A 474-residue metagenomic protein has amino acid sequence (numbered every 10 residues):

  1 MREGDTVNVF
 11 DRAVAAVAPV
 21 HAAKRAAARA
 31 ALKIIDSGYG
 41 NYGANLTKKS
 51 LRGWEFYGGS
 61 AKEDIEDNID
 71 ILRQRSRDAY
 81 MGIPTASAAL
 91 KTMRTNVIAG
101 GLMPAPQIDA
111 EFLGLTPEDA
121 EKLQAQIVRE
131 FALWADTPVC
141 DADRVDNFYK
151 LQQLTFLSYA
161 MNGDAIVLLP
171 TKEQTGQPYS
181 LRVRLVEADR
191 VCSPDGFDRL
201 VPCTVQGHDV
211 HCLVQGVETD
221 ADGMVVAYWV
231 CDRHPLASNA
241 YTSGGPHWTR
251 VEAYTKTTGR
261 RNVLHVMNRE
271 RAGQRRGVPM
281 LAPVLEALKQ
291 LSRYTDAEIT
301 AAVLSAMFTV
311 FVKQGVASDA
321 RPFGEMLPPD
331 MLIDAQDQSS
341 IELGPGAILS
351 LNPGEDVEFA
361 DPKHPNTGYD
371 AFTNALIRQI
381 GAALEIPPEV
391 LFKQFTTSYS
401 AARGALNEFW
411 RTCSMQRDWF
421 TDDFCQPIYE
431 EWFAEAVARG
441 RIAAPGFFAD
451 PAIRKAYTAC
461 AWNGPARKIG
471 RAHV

Functional and structural regions predicted by a protein language model:
M1-T116: N-terminal-proximal low-complexity accessory segments that begin disordered and transition into the first
R75, Y80-F112, L151-A160, L281-E298 (+3 more regions): Short, Φ-rich (hydrophobic/aromatic) sequence segments
K91-N262: Structured, mid-chain assembly/scaffold modules that mediate subunit interfaces within large macromolecular complexes
G114, E118, K122, V139 (+6 more regions): Generic amphipathic alpha-helical segments used as scaffolds and interaction surfaces in large, multi-domain proteins
P117, E121, P345-G470: Surface-exposed loop-to-helix/strand elements on domain peripheries
D146-Q153, L169-A188, A317-D337, I428-G464: Charge-rich, acidic-biased intrinsically disordered regions
K256-A401: Extended, charged amphipathic alpha-helical segments
